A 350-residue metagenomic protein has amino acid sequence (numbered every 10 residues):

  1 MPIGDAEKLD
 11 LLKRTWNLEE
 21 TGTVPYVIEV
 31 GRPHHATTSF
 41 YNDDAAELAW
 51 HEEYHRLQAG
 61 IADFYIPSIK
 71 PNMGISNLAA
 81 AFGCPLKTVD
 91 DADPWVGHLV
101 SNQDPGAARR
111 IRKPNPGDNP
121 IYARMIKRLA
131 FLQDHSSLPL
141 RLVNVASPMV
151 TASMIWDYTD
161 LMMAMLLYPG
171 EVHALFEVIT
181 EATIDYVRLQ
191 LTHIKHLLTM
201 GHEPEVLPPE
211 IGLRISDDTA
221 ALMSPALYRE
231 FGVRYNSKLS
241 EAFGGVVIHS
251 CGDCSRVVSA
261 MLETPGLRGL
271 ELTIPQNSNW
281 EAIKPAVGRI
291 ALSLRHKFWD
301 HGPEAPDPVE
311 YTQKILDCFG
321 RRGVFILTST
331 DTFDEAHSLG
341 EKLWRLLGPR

Functional and structural regions predicted by a protein language model:
M1-T38, H51, F64-K70, N115-R350: Active-site loop segments of alpha/beta catalytic cores
E19-P33, G83-A107, M154-I155: Short, compositionally biased low-complexity segments
G31-C84: An N-terminal, globular interaction/scaffold subdomain
S39-A46, S101-A107, N119, T332: Intrinsic-disorder/low-complexity, polar/charged segments
D90-A130: A gly/proline- and charged-residue-enriched helix-loop-helix capping module
